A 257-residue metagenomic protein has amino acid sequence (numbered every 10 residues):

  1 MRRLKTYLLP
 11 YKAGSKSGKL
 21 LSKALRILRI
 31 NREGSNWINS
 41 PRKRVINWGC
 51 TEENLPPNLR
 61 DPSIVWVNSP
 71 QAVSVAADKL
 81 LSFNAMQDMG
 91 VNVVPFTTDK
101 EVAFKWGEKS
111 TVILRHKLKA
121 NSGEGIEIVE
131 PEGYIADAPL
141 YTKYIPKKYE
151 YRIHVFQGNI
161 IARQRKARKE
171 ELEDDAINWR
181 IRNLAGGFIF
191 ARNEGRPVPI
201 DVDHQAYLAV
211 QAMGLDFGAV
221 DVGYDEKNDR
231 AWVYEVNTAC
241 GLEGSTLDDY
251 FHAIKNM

Functional and structural regions predicted by a protein language model:
M1-K16, V45-N47: Short hydrophobic beta-strand segments
Y7-K12, A24, S35-R42, L59-R163 (+2 more regions): Active-site nucleotide/adenylate-binding loops and adjacent lid/helix of ATP-dependent enzymes
S17-N31: A short, Lys/Arg-enriched amphipathic alpha-helix followed by its capping loop at the start of a domain
P41-N54: Aromatic- and Gly/Pro-rich donor/ligand-binding loops that form nucleotide- or phosphate-bearing donor binding pockets
V112, I161, G218, W232-E235: Protein kinase-like catalytic core scaffold
E130-A212, N237-I254: ATP-dependent carboxylate/phosphate-activation module, predominantly the ATP-grasp catalytic core and closely related
L215-K227: A short glycine-rich, hydrophobically flanked beta-strand micro-motif that places a catalytic Asp/Glu for divalent metal
E226, R230-C240: Catalytic activation segment of kinase domains across protein kinase-like and atypical kinase folds
